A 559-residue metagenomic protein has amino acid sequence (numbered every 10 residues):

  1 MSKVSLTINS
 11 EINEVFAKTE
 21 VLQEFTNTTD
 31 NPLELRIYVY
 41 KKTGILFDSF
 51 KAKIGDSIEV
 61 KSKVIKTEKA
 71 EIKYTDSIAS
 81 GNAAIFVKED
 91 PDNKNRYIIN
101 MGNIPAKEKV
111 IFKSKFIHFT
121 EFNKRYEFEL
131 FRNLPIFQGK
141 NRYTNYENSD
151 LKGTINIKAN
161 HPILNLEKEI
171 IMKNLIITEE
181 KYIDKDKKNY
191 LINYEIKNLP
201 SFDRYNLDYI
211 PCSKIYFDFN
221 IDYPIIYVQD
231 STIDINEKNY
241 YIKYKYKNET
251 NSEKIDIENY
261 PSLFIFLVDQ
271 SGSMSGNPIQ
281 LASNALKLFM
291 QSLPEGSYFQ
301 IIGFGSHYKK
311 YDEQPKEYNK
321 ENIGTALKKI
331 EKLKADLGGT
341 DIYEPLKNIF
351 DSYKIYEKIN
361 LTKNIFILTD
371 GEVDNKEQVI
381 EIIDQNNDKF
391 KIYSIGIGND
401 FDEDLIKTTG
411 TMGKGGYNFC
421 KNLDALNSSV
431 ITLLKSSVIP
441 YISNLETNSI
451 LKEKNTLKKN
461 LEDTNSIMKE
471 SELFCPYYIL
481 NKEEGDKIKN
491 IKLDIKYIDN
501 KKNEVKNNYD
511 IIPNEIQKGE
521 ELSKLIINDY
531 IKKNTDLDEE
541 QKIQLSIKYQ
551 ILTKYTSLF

Functional and structural regions predicted by a protein language model:
M1-F16: N-terminal, polar/Ser/Thr-rich
E24-N31, V39-K41: Asparagine-centered strand-capping/turn motif at beta-strand->loop junctions
R36-L46, K53-S57, G303, L434 (+1 more regions): Short acidic, flexible loop segments centered on an aromatic residue
S49-P91, N95, N100-P105, K109-L267 (+1 more regions): An acidic, Ser/Thr-enriched
I257, I302-K329, K354-Y356, D374-I382 (+1 more regions): Short beta-strand-loop
E258-E317, I342-N348, N364-T369, I395-I397 (+1 more regions): Von Willebrand factor
E321-T362, V373, G396-D404: Von Willebrand factor
T369-K421, A425-T432, S436: VWA/integrin I-like adhesion module and closely mimicked acidic/polar interface patches used
